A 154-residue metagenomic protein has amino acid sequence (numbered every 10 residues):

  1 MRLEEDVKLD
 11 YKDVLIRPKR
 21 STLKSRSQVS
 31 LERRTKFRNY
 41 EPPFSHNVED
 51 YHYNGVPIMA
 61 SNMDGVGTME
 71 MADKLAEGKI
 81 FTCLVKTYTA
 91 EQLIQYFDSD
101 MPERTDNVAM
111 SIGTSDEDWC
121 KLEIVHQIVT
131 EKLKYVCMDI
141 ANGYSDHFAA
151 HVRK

Functional and structural regions predicted by a protein language model:
M1-K154: Active-site entrance/lid segments in N-terminal catalytic domains of soluble metabolic enzymes
